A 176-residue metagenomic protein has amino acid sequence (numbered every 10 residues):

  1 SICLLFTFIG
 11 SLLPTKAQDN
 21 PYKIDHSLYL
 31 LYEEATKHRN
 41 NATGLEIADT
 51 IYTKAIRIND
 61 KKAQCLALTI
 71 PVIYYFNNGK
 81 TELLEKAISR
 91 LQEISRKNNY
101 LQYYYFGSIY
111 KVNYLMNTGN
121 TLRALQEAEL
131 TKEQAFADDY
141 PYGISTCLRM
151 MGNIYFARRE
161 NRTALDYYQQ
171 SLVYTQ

Functional and structural regions predicted by a protein language model:
I2-S11: Bacterial N-terminal signal peptides
K16-Q176: A "functional boundary" signal
